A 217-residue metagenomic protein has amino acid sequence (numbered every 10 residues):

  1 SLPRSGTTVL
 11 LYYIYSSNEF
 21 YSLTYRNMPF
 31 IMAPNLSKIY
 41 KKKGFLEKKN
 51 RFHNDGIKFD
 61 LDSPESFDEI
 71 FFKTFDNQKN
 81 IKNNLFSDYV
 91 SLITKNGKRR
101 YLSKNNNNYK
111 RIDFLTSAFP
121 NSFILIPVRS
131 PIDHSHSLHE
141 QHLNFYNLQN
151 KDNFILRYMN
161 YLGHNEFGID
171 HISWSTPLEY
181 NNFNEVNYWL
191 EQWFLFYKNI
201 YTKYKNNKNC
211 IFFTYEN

Functional and structural regions predicted by a protein language model:
L2: P-loop (Walker A) phosphate-binding loop of NTP-binding proteins
S5: Cysteine-centered iron-sulfur cluster-binding motifs in ferredoxin-type domains/subunits of redox enzymes
T8-Y21: A conserved segment at the C-terminal end of the G1
S17, N27-F30, H142: The DNA-recognition helices of helix-turn-helix-type DNA-binding domains
Y21-S22, M32, K43-L46, I124-I126 (+1 more regions): Short, surface-exposed linear patches
Y21-T24, I211-F212: Conserved catalytic segments around the Walker B and adjacent sensor/switch elements of P-loop NTPase domains
R26-L102, G163-E166, H171-S175: PAPS-dependent sulfation machinery
F72-N77, K95-N207, T214-Y215: PAPS-dependent sulfotransferase catalytic domain
